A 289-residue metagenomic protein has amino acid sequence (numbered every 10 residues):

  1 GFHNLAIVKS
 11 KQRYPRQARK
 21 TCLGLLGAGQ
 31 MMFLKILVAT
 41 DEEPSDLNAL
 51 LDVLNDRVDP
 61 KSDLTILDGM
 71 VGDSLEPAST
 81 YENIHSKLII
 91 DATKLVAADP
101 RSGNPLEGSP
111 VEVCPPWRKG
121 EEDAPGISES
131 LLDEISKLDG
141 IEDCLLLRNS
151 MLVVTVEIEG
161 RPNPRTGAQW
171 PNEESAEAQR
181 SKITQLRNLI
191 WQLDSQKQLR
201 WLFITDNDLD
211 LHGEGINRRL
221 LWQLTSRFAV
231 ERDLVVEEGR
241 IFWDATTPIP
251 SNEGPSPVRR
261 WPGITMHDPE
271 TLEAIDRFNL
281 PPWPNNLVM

Functional and structural regions predicted by a protein language model:
G1-M289: Charged, compositionally biased interaction regions
